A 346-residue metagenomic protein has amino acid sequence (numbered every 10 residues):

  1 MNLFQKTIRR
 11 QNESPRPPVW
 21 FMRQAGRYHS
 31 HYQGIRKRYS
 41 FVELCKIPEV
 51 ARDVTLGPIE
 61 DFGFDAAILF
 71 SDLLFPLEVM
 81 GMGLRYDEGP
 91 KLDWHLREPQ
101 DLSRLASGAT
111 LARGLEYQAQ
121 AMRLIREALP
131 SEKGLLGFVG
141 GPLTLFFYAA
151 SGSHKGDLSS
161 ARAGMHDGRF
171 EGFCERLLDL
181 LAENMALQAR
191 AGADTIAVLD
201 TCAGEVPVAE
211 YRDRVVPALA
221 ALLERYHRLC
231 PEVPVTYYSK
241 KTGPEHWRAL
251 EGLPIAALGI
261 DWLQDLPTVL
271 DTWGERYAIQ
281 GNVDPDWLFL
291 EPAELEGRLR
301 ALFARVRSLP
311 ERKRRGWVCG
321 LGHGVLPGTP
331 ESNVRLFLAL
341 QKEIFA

Functional and structural regions predicted by a protein language model:
M1-G81, Y86, L124, A220 (+3 more regions): N-terminal basic, low-complexity leaders that serve as flexible interaction/assembly modules and, when applicable, as
E13-P17, F62-A66, L129-L135, G192-D194 (+4 more regions): Short, well-ordered coil/turn segments that N-cap beta-strands
P18, I59, I125, L181 (+6 more regions): Conserved, mostly hydrophobic/aromatic
A66-E88, L92-R97, S103-L111, G192-R212 (+1 more regions): Glycine-rich, proline-tolerant flexible connector loops at the mouths of alpha/beta enzymes
R85-N184: Active-site-proximal, glycine-rich beta->alpha crossover segments in alpha/beta enzymes that shape flexible
E116-K133, V208-V233, T272-R276, F337-F345: Alpha-helix-loop-beta-strand connector modules within alpha/beta enzyme cores
S151-I196, T201, V208-P231, V235 (+3 more regions): Alpha/beta enzyme core
E224-A346: Catalytic-face loop-and-helix region of soluble metabolic enzyme cores
